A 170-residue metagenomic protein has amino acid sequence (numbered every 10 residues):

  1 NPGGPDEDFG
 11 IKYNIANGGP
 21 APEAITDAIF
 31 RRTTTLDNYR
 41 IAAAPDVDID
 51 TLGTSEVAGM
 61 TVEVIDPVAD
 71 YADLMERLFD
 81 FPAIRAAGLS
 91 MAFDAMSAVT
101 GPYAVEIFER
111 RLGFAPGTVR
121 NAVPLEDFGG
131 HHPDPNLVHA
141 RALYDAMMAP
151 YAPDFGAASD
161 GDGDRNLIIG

Functional and structural regions predicted by a protein language model:
N1-G10, M147-G170: Glycine-rich phosphate-binding loop
D6-Y151: Gly/Ser/Thr-enriched, mixed-charge loops and adjacent short helices that form phosphate/oxyanion-binding elements
